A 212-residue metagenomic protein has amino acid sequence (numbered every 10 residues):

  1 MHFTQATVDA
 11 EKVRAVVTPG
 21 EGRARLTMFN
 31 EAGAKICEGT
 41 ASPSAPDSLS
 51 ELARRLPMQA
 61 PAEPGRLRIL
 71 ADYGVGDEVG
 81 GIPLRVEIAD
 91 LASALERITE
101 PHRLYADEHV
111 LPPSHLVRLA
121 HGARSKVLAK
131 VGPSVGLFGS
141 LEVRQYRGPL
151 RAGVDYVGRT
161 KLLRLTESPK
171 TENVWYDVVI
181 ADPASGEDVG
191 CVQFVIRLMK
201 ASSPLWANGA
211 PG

Functional and structural regions predicted by a protein language model:
M1-T4, P133-P149: Small beta-barrel nucleic-acid-binding modules, principally OB-folds
F3-D72, R147-G212: HotDog/MaoC-like acyl-thioester-processing domains
S42-L141, S203-G212: Hot-dog-fold acyl-thioester-processing enzymes
